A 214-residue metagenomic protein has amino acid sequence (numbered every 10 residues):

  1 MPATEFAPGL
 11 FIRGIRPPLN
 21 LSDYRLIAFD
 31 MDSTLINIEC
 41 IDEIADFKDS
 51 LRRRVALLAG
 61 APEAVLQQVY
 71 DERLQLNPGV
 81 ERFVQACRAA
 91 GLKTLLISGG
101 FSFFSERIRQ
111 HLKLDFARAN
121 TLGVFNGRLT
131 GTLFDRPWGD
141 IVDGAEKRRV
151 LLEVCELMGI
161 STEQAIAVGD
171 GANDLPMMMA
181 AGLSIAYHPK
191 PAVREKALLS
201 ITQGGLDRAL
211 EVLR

Functional and structural regions predicted by a protein language model:
M1-M31, D42: Non-catalytic pre-domain segments flanking phosphatase-related domains
P2, A61, V65-R214: C-terminal cap/substrate-recognition subdomain and adjoining C-terminal extension of metal-dependent phosphatase-like
D23-D42, D170-N173, M178: Asp-based phosphoryl-transfer active-site loop
L35, G60-A61: Short flexible coil/turn linkers enriched for glycine and charged/polar residues that connect secondary-structure
C40, L51-R53, V65: A general alpha-helix detector
D42-A45, Q85: A broadly conserved amphipathic alpha-helix scaffold signal in soluble, globular proteins
I44-L57: Conserved phosphoryl-transfer catalytic core
